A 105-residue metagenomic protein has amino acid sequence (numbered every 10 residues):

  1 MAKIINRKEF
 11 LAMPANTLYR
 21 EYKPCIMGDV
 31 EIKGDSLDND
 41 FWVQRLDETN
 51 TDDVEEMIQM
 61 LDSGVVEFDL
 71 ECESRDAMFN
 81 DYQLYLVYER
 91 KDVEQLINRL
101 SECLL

Functional and structural regions predicted by a protein language model:
M1-F10: Mixed-charge, Lys/Arg-rich low-complexity intrinsically disordered regions
R7-K8, D35, R90: Compositionally biased, intrinsically disordered low-complexity segments
C25-R45: Short, surface-exposed terminal/edge motifs of secreted or surface/virion proteins that either
V43-L105: Low-complexity intrinsically disordered segments
